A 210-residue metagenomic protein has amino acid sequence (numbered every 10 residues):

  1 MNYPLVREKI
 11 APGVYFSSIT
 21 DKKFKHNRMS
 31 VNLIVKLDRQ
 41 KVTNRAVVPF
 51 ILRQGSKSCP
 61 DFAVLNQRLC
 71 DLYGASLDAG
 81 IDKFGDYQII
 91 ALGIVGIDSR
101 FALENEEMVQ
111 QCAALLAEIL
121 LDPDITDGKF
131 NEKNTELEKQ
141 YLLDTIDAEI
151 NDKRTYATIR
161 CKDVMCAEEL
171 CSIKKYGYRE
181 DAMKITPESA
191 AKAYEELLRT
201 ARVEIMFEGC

Functional and structural regions predicted by a protein language model:
M1-R28: N- or domain-start disorder-to-order transition segments that initiate the globular core
S17-I19, K25-R45, A63-E118, D144 (+2 more regions): M16 family metallopeptidases and their MPP-like homologs
A46-R53: Active-site SXXK
G55-S58, R100-L103, D122-N131: Short, polar/flexible loop-turn hinges at active-site or ligand-entry regions and domain interfaces
N66, D122-I146: Acidic/histidine-enriched alpha-helical segments
P187-C210: Non-catalytic, conformational "gating/processing" segments within enzyme and secreted inhibitor domains
